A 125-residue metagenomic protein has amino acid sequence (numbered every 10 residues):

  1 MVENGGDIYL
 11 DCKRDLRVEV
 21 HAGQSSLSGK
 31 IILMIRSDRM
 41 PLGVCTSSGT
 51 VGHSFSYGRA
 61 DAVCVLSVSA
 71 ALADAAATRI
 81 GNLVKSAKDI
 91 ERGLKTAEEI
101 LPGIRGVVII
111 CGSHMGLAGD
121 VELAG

Functional and structural regions predicted by a protein language model:
M1-D89: Conserved mixed alpha/beta catalytic, RNA-binding, or beta-rich assembly cores of soluble enzyme, regulatory
V2, L66-S113, L117, V121 (+1 more regions): Alpha/propeptide regions of enzymes that mature by internal proteolysis
